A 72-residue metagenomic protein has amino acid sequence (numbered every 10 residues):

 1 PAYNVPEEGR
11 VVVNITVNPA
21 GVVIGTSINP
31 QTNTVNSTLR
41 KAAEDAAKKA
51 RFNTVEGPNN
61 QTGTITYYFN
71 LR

Functional and structural regions predicted by a protein language model:
P1-N4: Short, basic/aromatic recognition patches
P6-E7, V12, V22-N60: A short, well-structured alpha-helical segment
P19: Short, ordered coil/turn segments that flank beta-strands lining enzyme active or ligand-binding pockets
T64-L71: Short, low-complexity, Pro/Ser/Thr/Gly-rich segments in the mature regions of secreted, periplasmic
